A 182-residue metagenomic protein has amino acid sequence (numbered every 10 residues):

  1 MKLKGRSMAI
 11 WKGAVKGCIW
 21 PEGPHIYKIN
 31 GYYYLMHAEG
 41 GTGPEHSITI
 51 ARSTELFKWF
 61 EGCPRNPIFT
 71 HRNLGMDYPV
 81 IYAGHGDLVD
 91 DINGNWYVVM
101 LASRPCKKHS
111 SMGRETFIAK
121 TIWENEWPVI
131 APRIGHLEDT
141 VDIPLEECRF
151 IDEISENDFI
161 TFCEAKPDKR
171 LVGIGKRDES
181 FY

Functional and structural regions predicted by a protein language model:
M1-Y182: Carbohydrate-active catalytic/glycan-binding domains of CAZyme proteins, especially the secreted or lumenal ectodomains
